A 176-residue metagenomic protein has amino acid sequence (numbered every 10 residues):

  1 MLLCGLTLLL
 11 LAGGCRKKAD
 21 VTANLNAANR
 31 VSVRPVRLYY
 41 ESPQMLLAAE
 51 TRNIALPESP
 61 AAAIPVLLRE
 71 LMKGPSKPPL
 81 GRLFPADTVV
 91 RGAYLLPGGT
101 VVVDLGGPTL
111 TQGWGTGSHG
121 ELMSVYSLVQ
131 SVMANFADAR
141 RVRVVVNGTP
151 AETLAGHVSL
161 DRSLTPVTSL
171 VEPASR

Functional and structural regions predicted by a protein language model:
M1-L2, G13-R176: Bimodal "functional hotspot" detector
T7-L11: Hydrophobic core
